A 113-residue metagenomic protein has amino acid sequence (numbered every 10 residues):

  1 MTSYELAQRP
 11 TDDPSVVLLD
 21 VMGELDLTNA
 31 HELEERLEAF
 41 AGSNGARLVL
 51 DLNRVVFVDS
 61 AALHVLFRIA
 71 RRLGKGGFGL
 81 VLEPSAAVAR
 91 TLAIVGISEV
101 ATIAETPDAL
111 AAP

Functional and structural regions predicted by a protein language model:
M1-F57, F67-P113: STAS-like cytosolic regulatory interaction modules
